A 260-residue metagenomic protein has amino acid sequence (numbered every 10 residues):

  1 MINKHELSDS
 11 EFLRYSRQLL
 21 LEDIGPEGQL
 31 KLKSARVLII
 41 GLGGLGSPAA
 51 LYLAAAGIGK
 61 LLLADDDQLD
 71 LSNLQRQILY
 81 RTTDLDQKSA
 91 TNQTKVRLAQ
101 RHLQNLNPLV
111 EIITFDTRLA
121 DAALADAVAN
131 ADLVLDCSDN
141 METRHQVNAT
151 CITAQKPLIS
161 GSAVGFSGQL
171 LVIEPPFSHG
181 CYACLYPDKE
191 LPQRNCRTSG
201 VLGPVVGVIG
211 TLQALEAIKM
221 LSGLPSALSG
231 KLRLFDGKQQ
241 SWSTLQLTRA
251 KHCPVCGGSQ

Functional and structural regions predicted by a protein language model:
M1-Q260: Adenine nucleotide-associated cytosolic modules
